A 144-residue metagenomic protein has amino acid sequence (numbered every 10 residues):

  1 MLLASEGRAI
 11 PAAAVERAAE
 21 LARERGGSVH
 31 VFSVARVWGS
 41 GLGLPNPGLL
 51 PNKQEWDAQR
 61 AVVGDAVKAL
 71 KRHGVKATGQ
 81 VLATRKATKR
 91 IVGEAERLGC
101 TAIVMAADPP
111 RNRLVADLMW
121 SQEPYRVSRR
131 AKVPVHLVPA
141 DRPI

Functional and structural regions predicted by a protein language model:
M1-G48, R130: Small/aliphatic-rich secondary-structure junction motif
G27-S28, V75, C100, V133: Short glycine/serine/threonine/alanine-rich loop segments
H30-F32, T78-L82, H136-V138: General small-molecule cofactor/ligand-binding pocket signal
S33, A102, A106-D108, A140: Short secondary-structure boundary segments
N46-L50, E96-L98, S121-E123: Short, hinge-like loop/turn segments at secondary-structure boundaries
G48-A61: A short acidic, glycine-rich active-site loop that binds or catalyzes chemistry on phosphate/adenosine moieties
K68-I103, R142-I144: Structural beta-alpha unit
M105-R129, I144: Glycine-rich, Arg-bearing micro-motifs that act as flexible, cationic patches
